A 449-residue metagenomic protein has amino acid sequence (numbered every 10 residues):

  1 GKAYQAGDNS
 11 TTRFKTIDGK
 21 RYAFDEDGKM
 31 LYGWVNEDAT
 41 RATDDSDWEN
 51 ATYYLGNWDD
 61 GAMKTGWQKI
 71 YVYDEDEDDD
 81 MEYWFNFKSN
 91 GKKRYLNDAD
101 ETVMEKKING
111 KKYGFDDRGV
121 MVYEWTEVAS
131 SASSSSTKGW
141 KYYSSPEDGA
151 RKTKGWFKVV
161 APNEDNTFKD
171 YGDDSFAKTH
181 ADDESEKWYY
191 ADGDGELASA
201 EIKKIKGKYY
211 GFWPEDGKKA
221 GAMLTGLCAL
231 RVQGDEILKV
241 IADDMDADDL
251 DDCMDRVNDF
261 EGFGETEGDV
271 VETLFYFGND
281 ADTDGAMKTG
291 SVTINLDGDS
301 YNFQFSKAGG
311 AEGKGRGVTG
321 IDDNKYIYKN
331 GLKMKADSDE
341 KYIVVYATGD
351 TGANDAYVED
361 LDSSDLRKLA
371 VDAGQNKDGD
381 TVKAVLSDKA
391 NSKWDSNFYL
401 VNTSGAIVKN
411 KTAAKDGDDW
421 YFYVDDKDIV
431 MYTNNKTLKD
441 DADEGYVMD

Functional and structural regions predicted by a protein language model:
G1-D449: Extracellular adhesion/carbohydrate-binding repeat motifs centered on closely spaced tryptophans
